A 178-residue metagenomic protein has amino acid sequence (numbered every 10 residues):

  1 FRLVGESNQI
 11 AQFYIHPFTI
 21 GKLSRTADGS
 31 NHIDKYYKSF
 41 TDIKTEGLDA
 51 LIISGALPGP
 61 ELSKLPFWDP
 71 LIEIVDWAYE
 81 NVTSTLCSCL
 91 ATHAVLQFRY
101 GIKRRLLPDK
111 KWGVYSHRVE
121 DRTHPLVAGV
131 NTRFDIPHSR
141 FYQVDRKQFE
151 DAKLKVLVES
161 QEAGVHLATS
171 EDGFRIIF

Functional and structural regions predicted by a protein language model:
F1-S63, P70: N-terminal beta1-alpha1 cap of cysteine-dependent amidohydrolase-like domains
P17, L86-C89, H138, I177-F178: A structural signal for short, well-ordered beta-strand segments and their strand-loop junctions that often border
Y36-F40, L71-E73, R122-H124, A163-H166: A generic local structural motif
E46, E80, T132: Structured loop/turn residues at beta-strand edges in well-structured enzyme cores
G47-L48, T83, G173-F174: Short coil/turn segments at beta-strand junctions that form active-site/ligand-binding loops
I53-D121: Cysteine-nucleophile active-site neighborhood
F98-F178: Pocket-forming structural segment of enzyme catalytic cores
